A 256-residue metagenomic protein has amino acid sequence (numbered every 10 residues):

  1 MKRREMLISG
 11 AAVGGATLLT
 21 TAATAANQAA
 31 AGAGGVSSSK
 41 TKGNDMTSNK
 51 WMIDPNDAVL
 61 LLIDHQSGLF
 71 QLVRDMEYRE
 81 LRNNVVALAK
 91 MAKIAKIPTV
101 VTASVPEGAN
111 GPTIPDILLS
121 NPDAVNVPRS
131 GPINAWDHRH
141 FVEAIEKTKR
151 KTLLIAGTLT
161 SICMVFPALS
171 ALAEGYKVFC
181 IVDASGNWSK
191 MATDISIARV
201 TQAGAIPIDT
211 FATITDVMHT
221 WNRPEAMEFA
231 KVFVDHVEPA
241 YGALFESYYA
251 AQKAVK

Functional and structural regions predicted by a protein language model:
E5-A26: N-terminal export signals
G34-G131, K147, K177, D194-T201 (+2 more regions): Active-site acidic carboxylates
S104-V105, D183-G186, A212-T213: Short, ordered loop/turn segments at secondary-structure junctions
T113, H140, F166-S170: A short acidic, amphipathic alpha-helical/loop segment
S130-E143: Short phosphate-binding loop-to-helix
I145-K151: Glycine-rich phosphate-binding loop signature in dinucleotide/nucleotide-binding domains
T152-P207: A contiguous pocket-lining binding segment that forms or flanks enzyme active sites
